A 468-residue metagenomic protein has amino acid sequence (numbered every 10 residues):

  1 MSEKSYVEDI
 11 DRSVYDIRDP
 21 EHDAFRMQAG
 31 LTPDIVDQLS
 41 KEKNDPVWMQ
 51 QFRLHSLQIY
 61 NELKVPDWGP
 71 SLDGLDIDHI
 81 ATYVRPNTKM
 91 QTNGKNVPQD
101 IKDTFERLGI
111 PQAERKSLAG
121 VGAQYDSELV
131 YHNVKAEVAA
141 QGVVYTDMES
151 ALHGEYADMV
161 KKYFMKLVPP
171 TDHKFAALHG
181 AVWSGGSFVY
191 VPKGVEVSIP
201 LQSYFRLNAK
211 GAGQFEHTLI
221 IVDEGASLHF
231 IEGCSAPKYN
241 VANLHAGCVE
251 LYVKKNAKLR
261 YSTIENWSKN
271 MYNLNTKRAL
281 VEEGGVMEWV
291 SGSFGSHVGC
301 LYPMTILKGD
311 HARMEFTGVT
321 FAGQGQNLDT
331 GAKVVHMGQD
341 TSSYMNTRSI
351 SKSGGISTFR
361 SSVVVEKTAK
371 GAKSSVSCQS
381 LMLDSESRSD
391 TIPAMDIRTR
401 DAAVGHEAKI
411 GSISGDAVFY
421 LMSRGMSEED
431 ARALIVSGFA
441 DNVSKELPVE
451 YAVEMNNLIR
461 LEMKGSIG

Functional and structural regions predicted by a protein language model:
S2-P20, Q28-G30, Y451-I467: Intrinsically disordered, low-complexity terminal tails
S2-Y6, I10, R26-D172, A176-A177 (+1 more regions): N-terminal amphipathic, basic helical "cap/leader" segment at the start of enzyme domains
R18, P33-D37, D396-I397: Short acidic (Asp/Glu) and glycine-rich catalytic loops that position anionic groups and cofactors
D19-D23, T92, T171, P237-N240: Low-complexity, polar-biased intrinsically disordered regions enriched in Pro/Ser/Thr/Gly
W68-S71, E428, Y451: Flexible, glycine/charged-enriched surface loops at secondary-structure junctions
Y131-N133, E137, Q141-M426, A440-G468: Conserved beta-strand/loop scaffold segments within soluble protein domains that form the structured core and edges
